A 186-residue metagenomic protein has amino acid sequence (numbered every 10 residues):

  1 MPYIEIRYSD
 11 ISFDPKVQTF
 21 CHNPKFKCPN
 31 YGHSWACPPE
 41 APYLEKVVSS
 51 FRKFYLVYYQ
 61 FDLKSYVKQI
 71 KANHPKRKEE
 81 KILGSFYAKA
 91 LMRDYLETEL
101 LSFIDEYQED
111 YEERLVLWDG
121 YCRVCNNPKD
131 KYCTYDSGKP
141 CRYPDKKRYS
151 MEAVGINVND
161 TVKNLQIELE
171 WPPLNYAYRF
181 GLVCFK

Functional and structural regions predicted by a protein language model:
M1-K186: Auxiliary alpha/beta "docking" domains used to position bulky ligands
